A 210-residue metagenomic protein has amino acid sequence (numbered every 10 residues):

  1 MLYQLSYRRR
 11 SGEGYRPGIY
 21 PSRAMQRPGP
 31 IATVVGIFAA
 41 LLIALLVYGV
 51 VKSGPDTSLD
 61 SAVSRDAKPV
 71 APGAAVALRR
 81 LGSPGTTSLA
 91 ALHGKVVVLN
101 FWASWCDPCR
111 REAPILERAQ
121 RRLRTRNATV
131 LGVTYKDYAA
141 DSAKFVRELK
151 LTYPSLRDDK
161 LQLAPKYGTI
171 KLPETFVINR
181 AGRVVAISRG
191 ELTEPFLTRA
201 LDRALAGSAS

Functional and structural regions predicted by a protein language model:
Y3-L5: Short, positively charged low-complexity motifs
E13-A75, R79, S210: N-terminal targeting signals for export/organelle localization
A32, K144-T152, R157-S210: Thiol/disulfide oxidoreductase modules built on the thioredoxin-like
V70, A75-V97: A short beta-strand-turn-helix
T87-R110, L116: Short active-site neighborhood of thiol/selenol oxidoreductases, capturing the structured segment around
V98-N100, G132, V177: Hydrophobic beta-strand core positions in alpha/beta domains
R110-L149, D159-K166: Structural microenvironment flanking redox-active thiols in thiol-disulfide oxidoreductases
